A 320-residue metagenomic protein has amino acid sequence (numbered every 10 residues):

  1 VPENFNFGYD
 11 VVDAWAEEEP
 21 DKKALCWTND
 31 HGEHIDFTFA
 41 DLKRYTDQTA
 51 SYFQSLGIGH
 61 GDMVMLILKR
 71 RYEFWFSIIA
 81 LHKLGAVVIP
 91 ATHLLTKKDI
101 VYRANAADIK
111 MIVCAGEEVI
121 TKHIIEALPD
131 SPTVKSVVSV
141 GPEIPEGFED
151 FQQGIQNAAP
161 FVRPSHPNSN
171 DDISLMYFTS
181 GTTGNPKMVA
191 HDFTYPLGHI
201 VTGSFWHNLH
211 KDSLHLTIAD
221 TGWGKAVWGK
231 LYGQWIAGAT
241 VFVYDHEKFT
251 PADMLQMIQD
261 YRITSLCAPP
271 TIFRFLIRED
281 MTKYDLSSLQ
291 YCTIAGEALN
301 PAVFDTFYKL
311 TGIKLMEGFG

Functional and structural regions predicted by a protein language model:
V1-F37, D41-L56, D130-T133, E143-E146 (+2 more regions): N-lobe entry segment of adenylate-forming
P20-K23, S139-E149, Q156-F178, N185 (+2 more regions): Conserved pre-ATP/AMP-binding loop-to-beta segment of ANL
D21, L25-I79, T96-V101, Q152-Q153 (+1 more regions): Conserved AMP-binding/adenylate-forming core of the ANL superfamily
I35-A40, H166, S174-G198: Conserved AMP-binding A3 loop
K43-T49, Q156-F161, N170, V189-H210 (+2 more regions): Conserved structural elements of the adenylate-forming
I79, K83-Q153: Structural core segment of the AMP-binding/adenylate-forming
L197-T217, T221-T264, R278-E279: Conserved AMP-binding/adenylation subdomain of ANL enzymes
I236, I263-C267, R278-G320: Gly/Ser/Thr-rich phosphate-binding loop
